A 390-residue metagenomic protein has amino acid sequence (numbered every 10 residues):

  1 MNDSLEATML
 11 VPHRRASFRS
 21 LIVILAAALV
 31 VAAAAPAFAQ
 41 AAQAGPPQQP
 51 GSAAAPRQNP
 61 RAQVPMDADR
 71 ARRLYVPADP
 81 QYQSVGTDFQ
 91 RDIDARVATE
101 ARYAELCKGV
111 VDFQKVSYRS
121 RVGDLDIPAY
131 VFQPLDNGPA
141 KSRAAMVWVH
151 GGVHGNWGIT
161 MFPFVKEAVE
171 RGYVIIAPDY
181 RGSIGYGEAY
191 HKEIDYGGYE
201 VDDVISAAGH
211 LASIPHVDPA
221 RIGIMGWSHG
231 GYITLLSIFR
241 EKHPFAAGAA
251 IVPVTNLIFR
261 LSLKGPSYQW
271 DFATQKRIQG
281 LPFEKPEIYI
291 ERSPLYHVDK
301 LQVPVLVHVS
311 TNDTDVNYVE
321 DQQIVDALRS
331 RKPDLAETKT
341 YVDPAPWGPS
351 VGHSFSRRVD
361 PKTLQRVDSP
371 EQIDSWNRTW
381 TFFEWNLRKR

Functional and structural regions predicted by a protein language model:
L21-A34: Bacterial N-terminal signal peptides
G51, A55-L135: Non-catalytic accessory segments flanking enzyme active sites
E105-P128, F132-A220, M225-S228, S262 (+2 more regions): Cap/lid segment of the alpha/beta-hydrolase catalytic domain
G231-H243: Short glycine-enriched nucleophile-adjacent loop and the immediately C-terminal alpha-helix near the catalytic center
A246-A247, P253, L257-H297, V303: Mobile cap/lid helix-loop segments that gate and shape the active-site cleft of serine hydrolases
L301, V307-V309, D313: Short beta-strand/loop motif that positions the catalytic acidic residue of the alpha/beta-hydrolase fold
T314-Q323: Conserved alpha/beta-hydrolase "acid-adjacent" motif
Q322, P333-R390: C-terminal catalytic histidine-bearing segment of alpha/beta-hydrolase fold enzymes
